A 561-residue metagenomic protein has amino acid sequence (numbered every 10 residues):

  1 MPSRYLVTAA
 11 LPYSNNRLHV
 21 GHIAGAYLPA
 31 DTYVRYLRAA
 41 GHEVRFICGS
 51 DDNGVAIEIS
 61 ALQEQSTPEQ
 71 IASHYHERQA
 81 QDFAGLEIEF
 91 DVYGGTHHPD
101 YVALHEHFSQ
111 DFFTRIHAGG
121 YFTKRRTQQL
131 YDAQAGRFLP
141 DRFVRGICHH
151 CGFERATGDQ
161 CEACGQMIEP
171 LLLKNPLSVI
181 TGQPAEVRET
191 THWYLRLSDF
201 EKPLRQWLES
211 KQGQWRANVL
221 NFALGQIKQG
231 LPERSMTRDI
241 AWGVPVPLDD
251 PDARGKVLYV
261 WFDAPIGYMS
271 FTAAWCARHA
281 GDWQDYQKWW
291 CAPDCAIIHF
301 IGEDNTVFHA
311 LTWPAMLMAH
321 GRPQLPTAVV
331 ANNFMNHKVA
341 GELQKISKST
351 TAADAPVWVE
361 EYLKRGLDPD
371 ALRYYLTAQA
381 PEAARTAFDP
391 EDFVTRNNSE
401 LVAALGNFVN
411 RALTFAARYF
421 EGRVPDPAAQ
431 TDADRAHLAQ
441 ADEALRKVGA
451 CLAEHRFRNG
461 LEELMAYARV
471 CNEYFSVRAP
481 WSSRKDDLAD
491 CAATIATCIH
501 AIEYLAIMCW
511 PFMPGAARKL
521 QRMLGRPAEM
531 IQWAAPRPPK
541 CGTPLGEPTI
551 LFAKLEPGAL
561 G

Functional and structural regions predicted by a protein language model:
M1-R4, R45, R125-L130, Q134 (+5 more regions): Basic, alpha-helical terminal appendages of large translation-related enzymes
P2-G41, R45-C48, H98-D100, L104-H107 (+3 more regions): Structured secondary-structure scaffolds
T32, Q70-Q81, D111, A404-R411 (+3 more regions): A non-catalytic, amphipathic alpha-helix used as a structural packing/dimerization or gating element in enzyme scaffolds
I47, E69, G255, Y259 (+7 more regions): Amphipathic, non-membrane alpha-helical segments in soluble helical-bundle scaffolds
S60-S73: A charged helix-plus-loop insertion that forms the helical arch/lid used to bind and gate nucleic-acid substrates
R78-R155: A broadly conserved sequence feature marking short terminus-proximal activation segments in nucleic acid-centric
L139, R155-A156, I168, A185: Cys/His-rich microdomains that often coordinate metals
T306, L376-Q379, A383, D389-D392 (+3 more regions): Active-site-proximal binding-pocket segments
